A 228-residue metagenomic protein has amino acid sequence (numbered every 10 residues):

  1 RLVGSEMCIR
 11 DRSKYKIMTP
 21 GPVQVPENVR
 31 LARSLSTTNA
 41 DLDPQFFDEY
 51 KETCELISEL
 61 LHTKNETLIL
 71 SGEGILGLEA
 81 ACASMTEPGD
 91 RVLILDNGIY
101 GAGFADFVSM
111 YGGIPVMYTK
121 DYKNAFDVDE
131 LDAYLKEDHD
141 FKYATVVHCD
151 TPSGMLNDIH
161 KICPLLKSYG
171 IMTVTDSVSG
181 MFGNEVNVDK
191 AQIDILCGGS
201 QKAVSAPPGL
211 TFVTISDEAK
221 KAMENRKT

Functional and structural regions predicted by a protein language model:
R1-I9: Single conserved hydrophobic/aromatic residue that forms the stacking wall/gate of nucleotide- or nucleobase-binding
R10-R12, H62, A206: A generic structural signal for short, non-catalytic loop/turn and secondary-structure boundary residues
R12-Y15, P88: The feature marks the mature, well-folded catalytic cores of soluble enzymes
K14-S71, I75: A glycine-/small-polar-enriched, mobile loop at the entrance of the PLP active site in fold-type I
T19, V23, N28, E52 (+2 more regions): Conserved PLP-enzyme active-site core in the AAT-like
